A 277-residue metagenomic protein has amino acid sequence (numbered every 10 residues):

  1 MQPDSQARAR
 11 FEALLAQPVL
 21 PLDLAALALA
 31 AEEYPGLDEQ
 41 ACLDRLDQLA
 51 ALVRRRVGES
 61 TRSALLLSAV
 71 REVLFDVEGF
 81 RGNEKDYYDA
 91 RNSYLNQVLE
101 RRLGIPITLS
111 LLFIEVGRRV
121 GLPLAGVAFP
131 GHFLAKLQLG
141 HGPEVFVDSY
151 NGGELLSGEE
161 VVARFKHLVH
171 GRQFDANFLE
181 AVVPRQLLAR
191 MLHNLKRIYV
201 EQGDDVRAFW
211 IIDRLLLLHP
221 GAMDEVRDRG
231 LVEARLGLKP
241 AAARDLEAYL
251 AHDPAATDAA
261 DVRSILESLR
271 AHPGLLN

Functional and structural regions predicted by a protein language model:
M1-N277: A structural boundary/capping signal
